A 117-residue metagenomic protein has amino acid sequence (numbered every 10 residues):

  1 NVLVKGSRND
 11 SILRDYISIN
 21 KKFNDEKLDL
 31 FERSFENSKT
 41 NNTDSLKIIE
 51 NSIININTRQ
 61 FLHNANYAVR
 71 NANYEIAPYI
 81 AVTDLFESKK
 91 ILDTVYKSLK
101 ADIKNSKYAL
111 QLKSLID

Functional and structural regions predicted by a protein language model:
N1-N51: A non-transmembrane, solvent-exposed segment enriched in polar/low-complexity residues
L3, D10-I17, T58, R70-N73 (+1 more regions): Charged heptad-repeat coiled-coil "stalk" segments of single-pass membrane proteins that scaffold or bridge
S7, D44-S45, N57, A72 (+2 more regions): Residue-level signal for well-ordered alpha-helical segments
S11-D15, S45-I48, H63, I91 (+1 more regions): Exposed alpha-helical structural elements
R14-I17, K21, L28, T58 (+4 more regions): Solvent-exposed, polar/charged alpha-helical surfaces in well-ordered, non-transmembrane soluble domains, broadly
N20, N24, S38, N57 (+3 more regions): Generic secondary-structure transition motif, activating predominantly at the C-termini of alpha-helices
F31-Y67, P78-D84: An accessory alpha-helical subdomain
L62, V69-D117: Charged, long alpha-helical assembly modules
